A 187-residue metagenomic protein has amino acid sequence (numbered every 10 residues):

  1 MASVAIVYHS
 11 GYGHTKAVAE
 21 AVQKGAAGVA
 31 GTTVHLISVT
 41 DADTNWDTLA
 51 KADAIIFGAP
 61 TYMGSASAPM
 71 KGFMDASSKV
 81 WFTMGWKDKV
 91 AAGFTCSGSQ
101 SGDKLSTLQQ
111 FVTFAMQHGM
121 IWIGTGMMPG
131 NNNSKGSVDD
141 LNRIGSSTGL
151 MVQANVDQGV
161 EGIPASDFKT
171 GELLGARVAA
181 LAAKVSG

Functional and structural regions predicted by a protein language model:
A2-V29: N-terminal beta1-alpha1 ligand-phosphate binding loop
S3, T33, V90: Residues at the starts of beta-strands that form the adenosine-phosphate
V18-A26, F111, L174, V178: Hydrophobic residues within alpha-helices that form the first helical element adjacent to the glycine-rich loop
G25-T32, T83-G85: Short helix-capping segments at alpha-helix termini
T32-A42: A short beta-strand-loop structural module common to alpha/beta enzyme folds
D41-G136: Helix-loop-strand module that forms the ligand-binding subsite of alpha/beta enzymes
G126-G187: Glycine-rich phosphate/pyrophosphate-binding loop and the adjoining helix
